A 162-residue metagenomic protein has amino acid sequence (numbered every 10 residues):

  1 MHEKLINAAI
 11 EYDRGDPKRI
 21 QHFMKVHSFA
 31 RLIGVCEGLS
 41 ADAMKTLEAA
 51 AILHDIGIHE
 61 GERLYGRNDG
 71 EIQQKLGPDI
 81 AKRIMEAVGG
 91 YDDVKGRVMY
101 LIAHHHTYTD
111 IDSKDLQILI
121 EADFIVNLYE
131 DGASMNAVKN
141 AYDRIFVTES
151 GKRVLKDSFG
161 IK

Functional and structural regions predicted by a protein language model:
H2-K25, G57-R67: Active-site flanking loop/helix segments enriched in acidic
E11-S40, L53, G90, H105-K162: Divalent metal-dependent phosphate-bond-processing catalytic cores, especially two-metal-ion Mg2+/Mn2+ enzymes that act
V26-I33, E71-A87: An active-site-proximal "capping" alpha-helix that borders the catalytic cofactor pocket
V35, I58-Y65, K82-E86, G90 (+1 more regions): Short helix-capping and hinge/turn segments at secondary-structure transitions, especially at repeat and domain
M44-Y65, G77, M99-H106, D123: His-Asp-centered metal-binding catalytic motifs of divalent-metal-dependent phosphohydrolases/nucleases
